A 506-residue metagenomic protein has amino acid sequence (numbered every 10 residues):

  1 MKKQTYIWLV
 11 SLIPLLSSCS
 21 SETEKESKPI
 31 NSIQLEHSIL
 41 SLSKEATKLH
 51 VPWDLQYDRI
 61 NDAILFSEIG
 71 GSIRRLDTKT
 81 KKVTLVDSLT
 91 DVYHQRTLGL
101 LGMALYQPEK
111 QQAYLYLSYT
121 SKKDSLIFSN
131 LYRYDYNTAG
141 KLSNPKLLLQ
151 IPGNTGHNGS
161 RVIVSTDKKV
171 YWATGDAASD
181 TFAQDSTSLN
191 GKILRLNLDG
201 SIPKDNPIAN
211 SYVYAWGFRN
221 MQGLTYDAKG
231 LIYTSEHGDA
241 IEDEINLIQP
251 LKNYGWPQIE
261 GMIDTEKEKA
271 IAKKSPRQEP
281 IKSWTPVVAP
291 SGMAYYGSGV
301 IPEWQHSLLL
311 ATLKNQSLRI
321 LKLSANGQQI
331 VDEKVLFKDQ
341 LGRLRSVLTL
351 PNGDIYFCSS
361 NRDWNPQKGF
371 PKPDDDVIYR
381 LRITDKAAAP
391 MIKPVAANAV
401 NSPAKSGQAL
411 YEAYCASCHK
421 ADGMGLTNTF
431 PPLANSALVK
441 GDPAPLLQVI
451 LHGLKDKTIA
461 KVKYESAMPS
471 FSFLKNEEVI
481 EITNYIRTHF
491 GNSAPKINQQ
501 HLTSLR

Functional and structural regions predicted by a protein language model:
M1-W8: Bacterial N-terminal signal peptides that target proteins for export
L16-S18: C-terminal motif of bacterial Sec signal peptides marking the signal peptidase cleavage site
E22-K25, A387-S402, I459-R506: Flexible coil segments in periplasmic/lumen-exposed cytochrome c-class electron-transfer proteins
E24-L35, L98-L100, P108, A177-K334 (+2 more regions): Beta-propeller domain segments
E24-S179, L231-T234, G238, P286-A325 (+3 more regions): Acidic, Gly/Ser/Thr-rich repeat motifs that build Ca2+-stabilized beta-propeller blades
A46, V400-L426, V439-H452: Sequence/structural segment immediately N-terminal to covalent heme-attachment motifs in c-type and related
L85-L89, A183, G423-I459, E465-K475: Gly/Gly-Pro-rich "capping" loops immediately C-terminal to redox-active cysteine motifs in periplasmic/lumenal
L344-S346: Repeated scaffold domains used in trafficking and secretory/extracellular systems, primarily beta-propellers
